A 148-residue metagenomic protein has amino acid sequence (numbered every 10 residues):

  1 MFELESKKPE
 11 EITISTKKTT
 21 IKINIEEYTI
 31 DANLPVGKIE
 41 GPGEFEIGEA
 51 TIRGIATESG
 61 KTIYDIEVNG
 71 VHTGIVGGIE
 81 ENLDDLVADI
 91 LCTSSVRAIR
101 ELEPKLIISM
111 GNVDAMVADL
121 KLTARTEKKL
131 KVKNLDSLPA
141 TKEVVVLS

Functional and structural regions predicted by a protein language model:
M1-C92, R97, T126-S148: Core dinuclear metal-dependent hydrolase active-site scaffold
A88-A118: Proline-aspartate-enriched helix->loop->beta-strand connector
I107, D114-K133: Short acidic, glycine/proline-enriched helix-loop-strand junctions
